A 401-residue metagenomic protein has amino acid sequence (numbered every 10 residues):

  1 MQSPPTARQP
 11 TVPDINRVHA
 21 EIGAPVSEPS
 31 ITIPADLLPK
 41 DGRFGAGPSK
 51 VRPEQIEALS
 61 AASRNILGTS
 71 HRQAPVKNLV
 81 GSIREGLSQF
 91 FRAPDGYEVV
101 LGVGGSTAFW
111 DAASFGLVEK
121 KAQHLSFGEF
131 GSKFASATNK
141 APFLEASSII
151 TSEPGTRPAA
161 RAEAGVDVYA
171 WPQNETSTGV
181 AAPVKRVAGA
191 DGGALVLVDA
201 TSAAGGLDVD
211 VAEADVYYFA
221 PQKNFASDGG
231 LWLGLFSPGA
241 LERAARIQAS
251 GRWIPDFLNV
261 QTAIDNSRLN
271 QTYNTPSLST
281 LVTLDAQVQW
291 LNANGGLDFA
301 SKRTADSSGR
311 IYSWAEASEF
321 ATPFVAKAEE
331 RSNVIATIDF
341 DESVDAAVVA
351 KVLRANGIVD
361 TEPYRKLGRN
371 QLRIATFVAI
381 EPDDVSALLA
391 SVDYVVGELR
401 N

Functional and structural regions predicted by a protein language model:
Q2, V12-E21, P25, D36 (+3 more regions): PLP-dependent enzyme catalytic core of the Aspartate aminotransferase-like
N16-S70: N-terminal "arm"/small-domain region of PLP-dependent enzymes with the aminotransferase-like
K50, Q222-Y312: Active-site C-terminal subdomain of aminotransferase-like
S63-A112, K133-A137: Conserved N-terminal alpha-helix of the aminotransferase class I/II PLP-enzyme fold
G116-S132: Conserved PLP-anchoring active-site segment centered on the Schiff-base-forming lysine
T151-G205, V216, N224: Active-site phosphate-binding strand-loop segment of PLP-dependent enzymes
V211-Q222, W232: Conserved active-site segment immediately N-terminal to the catalytic lysine that forms the internal aldimine
T322-V352: Conserved PLP-binding catalytic core of the aspartate aminotransferase-like
